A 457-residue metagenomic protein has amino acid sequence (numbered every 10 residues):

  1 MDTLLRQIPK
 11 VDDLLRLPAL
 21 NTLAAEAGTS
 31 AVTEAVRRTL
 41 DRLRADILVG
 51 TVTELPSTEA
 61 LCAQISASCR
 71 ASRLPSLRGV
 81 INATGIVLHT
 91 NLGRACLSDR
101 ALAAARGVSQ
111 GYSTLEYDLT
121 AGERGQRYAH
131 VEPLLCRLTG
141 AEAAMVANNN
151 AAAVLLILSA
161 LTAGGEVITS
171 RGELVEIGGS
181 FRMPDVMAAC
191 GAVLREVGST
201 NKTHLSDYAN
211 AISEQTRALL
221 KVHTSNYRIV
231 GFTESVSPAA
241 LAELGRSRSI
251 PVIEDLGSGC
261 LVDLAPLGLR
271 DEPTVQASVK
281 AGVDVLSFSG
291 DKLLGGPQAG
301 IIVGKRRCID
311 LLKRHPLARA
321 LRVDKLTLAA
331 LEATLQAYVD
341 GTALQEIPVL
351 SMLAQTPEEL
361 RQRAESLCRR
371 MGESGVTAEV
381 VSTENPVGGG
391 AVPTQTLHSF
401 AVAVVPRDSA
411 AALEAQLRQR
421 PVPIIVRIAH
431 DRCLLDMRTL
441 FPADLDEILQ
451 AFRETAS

Functional and structural regions predicted by a protein language model:
M1-C69: Long amphipathic alpha-helical segments
I8-P9, A27, I81-G85, L294-P297 (+2 more regions): Short Gly/Ser/Thr- and Asp/Glu-enriched loop/turn motifs at secondary-structure junctions
D41, A83-T84, R94-T120: Glycine-rich phosphate-binding segment of PLP-dependent enzymes
V52-L97, A103-A104: Long amphipathic N-terminal alpha/beta scaffold segment
S76-L77, A144, F288, V422-R427: A short linear hydrophobic-aromatic micro-motif
A121-Y338, M371-G372, A451: Conserved PLP-enzyme active-site core in the AAT-like
R307, H315-P316, V323-M371, V381-E384 (+1 more regions): Structural motif of enzymes handling amino- and sulfur-group chemistry
P357, R361-A443, I448: Conserved C-terminal alpha-helix-loop-beta "cap" of PLP-dependent enzymes that closes/shapes the active-site mouth
